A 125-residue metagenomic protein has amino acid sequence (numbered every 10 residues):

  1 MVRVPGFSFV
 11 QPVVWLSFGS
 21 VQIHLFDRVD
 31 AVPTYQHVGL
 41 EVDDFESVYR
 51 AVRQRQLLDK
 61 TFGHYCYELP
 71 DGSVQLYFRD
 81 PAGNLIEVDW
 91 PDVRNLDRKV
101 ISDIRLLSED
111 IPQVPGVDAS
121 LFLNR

Functional and structural regions predicted by a protein language model:
M1-Q22: Core segments of cupin and vicinal oxygen chelate
S8-P12, V32, L69-V74: Short acidic/glycine-enriched loop/turn segments that link adjacent beta-strands
G19-Q22, D30-V32, D43-V48: Short, charged/polar surface micro-motifs in flexible loops or helix N-caps
H24-F26, E87: Conserved beta-strand in the GNAT
P33-H37: Short, solvent-exposed beta-strand edge segments and adjacent coil->beta transition regions
V38-L85, V93-L96, I111-R125: Vicinal oxygen chelate
V100-E109: Short, compositionally biased
